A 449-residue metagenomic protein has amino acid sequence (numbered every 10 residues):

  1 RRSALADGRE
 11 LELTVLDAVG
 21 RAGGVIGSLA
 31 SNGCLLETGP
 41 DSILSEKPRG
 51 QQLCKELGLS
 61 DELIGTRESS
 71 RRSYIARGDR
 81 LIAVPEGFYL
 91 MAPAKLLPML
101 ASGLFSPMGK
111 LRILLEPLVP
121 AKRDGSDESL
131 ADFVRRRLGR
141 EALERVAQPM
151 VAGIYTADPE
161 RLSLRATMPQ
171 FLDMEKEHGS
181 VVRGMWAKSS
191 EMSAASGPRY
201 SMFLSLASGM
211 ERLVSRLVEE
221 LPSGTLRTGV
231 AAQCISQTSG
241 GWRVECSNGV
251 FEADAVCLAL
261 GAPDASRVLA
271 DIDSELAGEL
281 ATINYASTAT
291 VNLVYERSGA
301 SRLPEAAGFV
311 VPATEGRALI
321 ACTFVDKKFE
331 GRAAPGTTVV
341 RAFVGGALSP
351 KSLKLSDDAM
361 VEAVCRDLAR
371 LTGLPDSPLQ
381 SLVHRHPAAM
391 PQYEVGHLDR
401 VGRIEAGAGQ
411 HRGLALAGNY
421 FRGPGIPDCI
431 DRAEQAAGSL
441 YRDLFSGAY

Functional and structural regions predicted by a protein language model:
R2-S31: Glycine-rich FAD pyrophosphate-binding loop
L11, P40, D61-E62, A253-D254 (+1 more regions): Local beta-strand N-terminus motif with an aromatic residue
T14, I64-G65, T225-R227, L379-L382 (+1 more regions): General small-molecule cofactor/ligand-binding pocket signal
L29-E37, S274, G396-L398: Short glycine/proline- and charge-enriched loop/turn segments that cap or connect secondary-structure elements
N32-A121: Dinucleotide-binding Rossmann-like beta1-alpha1 core, especially the glycine-rich loop that anchors the ADP
S69-R72, A92-L96, F105, G109-C234 (+1 more regions): Active-site/ligand-binding neighborhood in enzyme catalytic cores
P85-G87, L303-A306, A321-Y449: Conserved flavin/dinucleotide-binding core of flavoenzymes
T228-K354, D358, A363-L371, E405-G407: Mid-domain catalytic core of redox enzymes that form a hydrophobic substrate pocket/lid adjacent to a catalytic redox
